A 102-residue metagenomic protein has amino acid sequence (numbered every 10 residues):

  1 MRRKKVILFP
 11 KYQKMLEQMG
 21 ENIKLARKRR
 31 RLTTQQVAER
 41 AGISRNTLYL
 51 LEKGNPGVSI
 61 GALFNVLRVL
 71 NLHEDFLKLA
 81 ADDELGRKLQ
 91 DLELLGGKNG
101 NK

Functional and structural regions predicted by a protein language model:
K5-R29: A short, Lys/Arg-rich alpha-helix, primarily the initiator
E21-Q36, G97-K102: Short basic helix-loop element that most often maps to the first helix and adjoining turn of HTH DNA-binding modules
I23, T34, R45, I60-L63: Helix-turn-helix DNA-binding elements, focusing on the entry/boundary residues of the two helices that contact DNA
R31-Y49: Short alpha-helical DNA-recognition segment
N55-L67: Short, basic-rich loop-to-helix N-cap that marks the start of a DNA-contacting helix
L77-K102: Short, charged recognition helix plus adjacent turn of helix-turn-helix-like nucleic-acid-binding domains
